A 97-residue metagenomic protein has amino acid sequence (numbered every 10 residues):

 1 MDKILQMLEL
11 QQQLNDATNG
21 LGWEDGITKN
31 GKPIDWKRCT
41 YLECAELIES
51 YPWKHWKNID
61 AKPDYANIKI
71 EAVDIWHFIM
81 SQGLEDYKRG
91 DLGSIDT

Functional and structural regions predicted by a protein language model:
M1-T97: Flexible "arm" and connector segments at domain edges
